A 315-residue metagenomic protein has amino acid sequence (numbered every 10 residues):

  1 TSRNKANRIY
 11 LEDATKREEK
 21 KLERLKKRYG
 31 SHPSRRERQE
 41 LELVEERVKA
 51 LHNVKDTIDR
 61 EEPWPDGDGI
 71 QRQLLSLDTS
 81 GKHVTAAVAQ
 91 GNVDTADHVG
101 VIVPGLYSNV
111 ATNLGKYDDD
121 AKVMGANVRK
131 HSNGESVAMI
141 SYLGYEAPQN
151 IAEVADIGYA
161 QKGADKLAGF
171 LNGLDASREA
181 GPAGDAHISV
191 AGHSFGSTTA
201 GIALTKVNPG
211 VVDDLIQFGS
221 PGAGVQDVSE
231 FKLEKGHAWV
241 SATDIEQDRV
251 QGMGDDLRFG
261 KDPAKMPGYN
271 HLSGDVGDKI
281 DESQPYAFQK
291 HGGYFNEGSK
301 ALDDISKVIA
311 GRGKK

Functional and structural regions predicted by a protein language model:
T1-Q90, D94-D97: Intrinsically disordered, low-complexity charged segments of secreted bacterial virulence and antibacterial
Q39, H187-I188: Conserved short loop/turn motifs at secondary-structure junctions
D78, G91-T95, G105-A186, K206-K315: Lipolytic serine-hydrolase domain surface
K82, K116, F195: Short, glycine/acidic-rich beta->alpha junctions
H98, D119, T198: Charged, alpha-helix-enriched surfaces in structured cytosolic catalytic cores of large nucleotide-utilizing machines
A191-A200: Gly/Ala-rich beta-loop-alpha elbow adjacent to hydrolase catalytic centers
G201-T205: Short, hydrophobic alpha-helix immediately C-terminal to the catalytic nucleophile
